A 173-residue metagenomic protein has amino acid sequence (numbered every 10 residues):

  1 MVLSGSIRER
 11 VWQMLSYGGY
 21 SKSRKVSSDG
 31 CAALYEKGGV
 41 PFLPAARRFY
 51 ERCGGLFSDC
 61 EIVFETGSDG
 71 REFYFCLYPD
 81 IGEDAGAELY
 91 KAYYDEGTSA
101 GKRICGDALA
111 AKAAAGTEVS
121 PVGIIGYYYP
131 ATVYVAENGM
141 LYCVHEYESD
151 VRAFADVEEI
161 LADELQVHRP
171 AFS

Functional and structural regions predicted by a protein language model:
M1-Y129, F172: A surface-exposed partner-binding patch
A131-V133: Short, surface-exposed charged micro-motifs
V135-N138: Short acidic-glycine loop/turn motifs at beta-strand connectors
Y142-V144: Short hydrophobic/aromatic-rich beta-strand segments that constitute the beta-sheet cores of beta-sandwich/beta-barrel
E146-S173: Compact, glycine/acidic-enriched structural inserts
